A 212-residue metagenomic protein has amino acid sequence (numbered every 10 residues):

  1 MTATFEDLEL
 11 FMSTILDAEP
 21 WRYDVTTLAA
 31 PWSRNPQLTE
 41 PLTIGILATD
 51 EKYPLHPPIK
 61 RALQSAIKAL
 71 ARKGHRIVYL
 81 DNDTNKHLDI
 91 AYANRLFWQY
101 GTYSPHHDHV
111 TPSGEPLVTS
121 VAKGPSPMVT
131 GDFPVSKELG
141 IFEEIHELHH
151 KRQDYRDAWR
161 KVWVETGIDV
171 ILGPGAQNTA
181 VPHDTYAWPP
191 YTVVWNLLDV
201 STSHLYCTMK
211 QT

Functional and structural regions predicted by a protein language model:
M1-I15, L198-Y206: Short glycine/serine-rich loop segments
T14-V193, L197, T208-T212: Amidase signature
